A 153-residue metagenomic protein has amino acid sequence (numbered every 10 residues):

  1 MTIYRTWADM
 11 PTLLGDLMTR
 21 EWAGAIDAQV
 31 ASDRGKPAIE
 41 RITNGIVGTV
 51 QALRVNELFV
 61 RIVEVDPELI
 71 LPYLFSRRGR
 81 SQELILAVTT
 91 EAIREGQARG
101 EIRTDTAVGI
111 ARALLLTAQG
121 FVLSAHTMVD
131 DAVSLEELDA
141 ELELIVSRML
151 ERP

Functional and structural regions predicted by a protein language model:
M1-T12, D16: Helix-turn-helix
M10, L17, E21, A25 (+4 more regions): Hydrophobic/aromatic residues within well-ordered alpha-helical segments
P11-T12, E40, R61, L69: Residue-level preference for short helical/loop micro-motifs built around acidic side chains
D16, Q29-F59, I110-L114, D139: Hydrophobic alpha-helical connector segments
A23-I26, R61, P72-R99, V108-A113 (+1 more regions): Amphipathic alpha-helical packing segments from all-alpha helical-bundle domains
N44-Q51, V55, E83-R99, L116-T117 (+1 more regions): C-terminal peripheral helix-coil segments that are non-catalytic and often amphipathic
R54-S76, L123, T127: Amphipathic alpha-helical segments used for helix-helix packing
